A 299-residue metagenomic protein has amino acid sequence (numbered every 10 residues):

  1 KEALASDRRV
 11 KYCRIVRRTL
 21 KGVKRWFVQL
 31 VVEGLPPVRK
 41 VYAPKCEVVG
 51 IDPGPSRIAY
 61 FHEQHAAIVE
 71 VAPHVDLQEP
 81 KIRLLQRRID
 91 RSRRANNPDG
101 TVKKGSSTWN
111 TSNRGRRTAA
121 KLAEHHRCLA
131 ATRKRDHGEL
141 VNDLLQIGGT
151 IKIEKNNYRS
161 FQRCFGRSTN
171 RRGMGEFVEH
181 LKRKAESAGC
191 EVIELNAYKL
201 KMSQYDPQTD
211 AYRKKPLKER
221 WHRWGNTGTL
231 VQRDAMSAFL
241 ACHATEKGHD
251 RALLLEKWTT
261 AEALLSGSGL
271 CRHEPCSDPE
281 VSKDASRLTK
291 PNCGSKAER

Functional and structural regions predicted by a protein language model:
K1-K21, R171: Acidic carboxylate diad motif detector
R14, G22-R299: Positively charged, helix-rich recognition surfaces that bind polyanionic ligands
